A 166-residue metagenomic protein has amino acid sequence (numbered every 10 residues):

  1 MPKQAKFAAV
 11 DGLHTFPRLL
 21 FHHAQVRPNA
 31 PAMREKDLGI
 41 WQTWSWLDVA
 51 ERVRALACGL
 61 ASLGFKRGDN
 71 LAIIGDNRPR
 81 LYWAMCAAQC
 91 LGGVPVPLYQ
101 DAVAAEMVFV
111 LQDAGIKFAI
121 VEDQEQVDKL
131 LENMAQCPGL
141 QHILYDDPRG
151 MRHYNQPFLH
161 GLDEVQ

Functional and structural regions predicted by a protein language model:
M1-F16: Flexible, non-catalytic linker and terminal segments flanking ANL/adenylate-forming cores
K6-A8, W44, L71-A72, V94: Short, contiguous strand/loop micro-motifs
A8-G12, D48, V96-L98, V121: Short, flexible loop segments at the rims of nucleotide/cofactor-binding pockets, characterized by
P17, F21, A50, R54-A57 (+1 more regions): Generic alpha-helical structural signal
L19-W44, G150-H153: AMP-dependent adenylate-forming
F21, C90-E164: Structural core segment of the AMP-binding/adenylate-forming
A32-R78, Y82-C86, V103-V108, F158-Q166: Conserved AMP-binding/adenylate-forming core of the ANL superfamily
